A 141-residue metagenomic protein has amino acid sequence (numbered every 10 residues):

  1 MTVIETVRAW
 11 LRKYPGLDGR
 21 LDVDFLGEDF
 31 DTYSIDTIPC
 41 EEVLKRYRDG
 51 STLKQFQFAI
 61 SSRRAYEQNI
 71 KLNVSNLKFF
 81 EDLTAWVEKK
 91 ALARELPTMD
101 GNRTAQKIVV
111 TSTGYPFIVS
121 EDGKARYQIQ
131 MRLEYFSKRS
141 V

Functional and structural regions predicted by a protein language model:
M1-D22, L26, E41-V141: Charged, amphipathic alpha-helical segments and their flanking helix caps
E28-T32: Beta-rich nucleic-acid/ligand-interaction surfaces
Y33-T37: A short, hydrophobic beta-strand-centered structural micro-motif
